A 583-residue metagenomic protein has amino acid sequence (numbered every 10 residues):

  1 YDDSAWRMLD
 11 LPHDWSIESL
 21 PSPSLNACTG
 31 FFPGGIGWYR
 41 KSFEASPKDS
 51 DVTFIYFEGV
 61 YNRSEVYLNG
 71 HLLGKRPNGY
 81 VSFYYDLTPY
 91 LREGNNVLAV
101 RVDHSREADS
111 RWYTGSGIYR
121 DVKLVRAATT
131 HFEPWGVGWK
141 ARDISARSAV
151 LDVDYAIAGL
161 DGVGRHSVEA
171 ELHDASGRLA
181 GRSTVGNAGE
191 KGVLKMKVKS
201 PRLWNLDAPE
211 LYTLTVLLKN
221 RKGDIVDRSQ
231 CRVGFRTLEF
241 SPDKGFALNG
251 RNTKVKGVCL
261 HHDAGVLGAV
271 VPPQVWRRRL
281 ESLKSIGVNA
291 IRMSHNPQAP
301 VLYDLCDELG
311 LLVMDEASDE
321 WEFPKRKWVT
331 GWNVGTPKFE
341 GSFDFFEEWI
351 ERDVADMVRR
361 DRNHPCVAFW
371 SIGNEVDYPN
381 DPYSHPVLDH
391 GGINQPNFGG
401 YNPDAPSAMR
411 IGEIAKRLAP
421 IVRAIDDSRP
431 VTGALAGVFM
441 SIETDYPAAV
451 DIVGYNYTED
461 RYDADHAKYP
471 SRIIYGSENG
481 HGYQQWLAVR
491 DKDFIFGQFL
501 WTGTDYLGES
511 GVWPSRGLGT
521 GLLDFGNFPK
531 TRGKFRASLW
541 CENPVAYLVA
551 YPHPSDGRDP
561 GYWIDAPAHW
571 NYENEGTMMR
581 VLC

Functional and structural regions predicted by a protein language model:
S4-A5, D10-L11, E107-A108, L124 (+4 more regions): Substrate-binding clefts and catalytic carboxylate motifs of secreted carbohydrate-active enzymes
T29, P33-W135, L160, P297-P300 (+2 more regions): Accessory beta-strand-rich segments of carbohydrate-active enzymes
S50-V52, L91-N95, K197-L211: Short glycine/proline/serine/threonine-rich loop/turn segments at secondary-structure transition edges
N62-R63, K75-Y84, E107-A108, W112 (+6 more regions): Active-site mouth of glycoside hydrolases
L68, S148-G186, G192-L194, L214 (+1 more regions): Beta-strand-rich binding/interaction modules
A99-R101, T213-L217: Extracellular recognition modules
R120-G136, R236-R251: Low-complexity, Pro/Ser/Thr- and charge-rich linker/hinge segments at domain boundaries
A141-A149, W570-T577: Short, solvent-exposed loop/linker segments at the N-terminal edge of repeated beta-sheet extracellular domains
